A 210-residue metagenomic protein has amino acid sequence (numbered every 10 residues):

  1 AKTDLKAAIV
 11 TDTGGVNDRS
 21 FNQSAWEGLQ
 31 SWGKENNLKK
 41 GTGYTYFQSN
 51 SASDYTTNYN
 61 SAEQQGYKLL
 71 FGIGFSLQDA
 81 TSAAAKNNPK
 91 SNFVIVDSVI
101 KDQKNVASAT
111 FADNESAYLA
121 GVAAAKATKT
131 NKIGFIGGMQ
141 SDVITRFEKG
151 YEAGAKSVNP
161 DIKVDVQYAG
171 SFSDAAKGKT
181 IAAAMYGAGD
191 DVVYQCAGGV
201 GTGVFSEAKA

Functional and structural regions predicted by a protein language model:
A1-A210: A residue-level marker of the well-folded mature domains of exported/periplasmic proteins
